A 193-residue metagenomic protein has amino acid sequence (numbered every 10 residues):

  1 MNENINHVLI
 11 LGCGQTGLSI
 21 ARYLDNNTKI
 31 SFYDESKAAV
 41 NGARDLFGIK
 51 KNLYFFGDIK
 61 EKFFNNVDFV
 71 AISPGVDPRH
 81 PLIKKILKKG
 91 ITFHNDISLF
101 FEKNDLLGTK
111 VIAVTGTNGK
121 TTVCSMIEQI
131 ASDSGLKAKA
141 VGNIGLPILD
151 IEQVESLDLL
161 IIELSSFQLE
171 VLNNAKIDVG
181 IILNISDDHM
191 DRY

Functional and structural regions predicted by a protein language model:
N6-H7, R22-D25, E61-N65, P74-Y193: Phosphate-binding loop of NTP-binding sites
V8-I20: Glycine-rich adenosine-cofactor-binding loop
L11, Y33, V141: The conserved SAM/SAH-binding core of class I Rossmann-like methyltransferase domains, concentrating on the hydrophobic
G14, S36, I144: Residues in the short beta-alpha loop(s) of Rossmann-like NAD(P)-binding domains
K29-D45: NAD(P)-binding Rossmann-fold cofactor-contacting core
A43-K51, V154: Short, conserved SAM-binding/catalytic segment of Class I S-adenosyl-L-methionine-dependent methyltransferases
K50-K62: Glycine-rich, highly charged phosphate/nucleotide-binding loops
